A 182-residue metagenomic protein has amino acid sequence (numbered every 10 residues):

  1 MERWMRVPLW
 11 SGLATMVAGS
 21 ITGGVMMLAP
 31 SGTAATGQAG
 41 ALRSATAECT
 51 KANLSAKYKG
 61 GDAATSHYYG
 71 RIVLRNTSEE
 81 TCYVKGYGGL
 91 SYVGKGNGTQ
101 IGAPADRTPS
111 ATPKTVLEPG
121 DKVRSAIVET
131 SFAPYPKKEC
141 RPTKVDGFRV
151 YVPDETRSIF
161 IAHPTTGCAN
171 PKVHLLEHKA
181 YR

Functional and structural regions predicted by a protein language model:
M1-Y68, D106, S110, E118-S125 (+4 more regions): Membrane engagement elements in two modes
Y68-G70, G86-G88, K144-D146: Envelope-exposed proteins and targeting segments
I72-E79: Asparagine-centered strand-capping/turn motif at beta-strand->loop junctions
S78, G86-G88, E129, D154: A mature extracytoplasmic/lumenal domain signature
E79-T81, F132-Y135: Short beta-strands and strand-coil junctions in structured, solvent-facing domains, enriched
V84-K122: The feature marks short-to-medium sequence segments in extracytoplasmic or secretory-pathway proteins
L90-V93, G147-D154: Short edge-strand/loop segments of extracellular domains
